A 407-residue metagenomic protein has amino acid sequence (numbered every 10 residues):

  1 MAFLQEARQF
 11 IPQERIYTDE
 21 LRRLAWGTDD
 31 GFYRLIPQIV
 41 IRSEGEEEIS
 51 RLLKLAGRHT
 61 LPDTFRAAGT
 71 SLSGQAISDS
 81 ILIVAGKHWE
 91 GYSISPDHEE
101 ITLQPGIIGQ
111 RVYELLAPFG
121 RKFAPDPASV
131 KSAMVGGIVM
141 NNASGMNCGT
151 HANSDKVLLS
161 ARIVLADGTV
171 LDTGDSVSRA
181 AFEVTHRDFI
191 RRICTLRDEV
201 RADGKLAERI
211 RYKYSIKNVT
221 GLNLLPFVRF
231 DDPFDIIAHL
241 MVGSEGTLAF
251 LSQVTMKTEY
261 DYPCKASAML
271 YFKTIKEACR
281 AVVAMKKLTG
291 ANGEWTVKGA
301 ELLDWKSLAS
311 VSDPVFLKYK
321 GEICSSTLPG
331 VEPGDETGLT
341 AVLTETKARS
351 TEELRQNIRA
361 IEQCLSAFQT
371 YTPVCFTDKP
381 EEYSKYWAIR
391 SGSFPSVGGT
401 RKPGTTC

Functional and structural regions predicted by a protein language model:
M1-R58, A68-E99, A128, H151 (+4 more regions): N-terminal flexible segment immediately upstream of the FAD-binding catalytic core in FAD-dependent oxidoreductases
A7, G31-D63, I81-A128, A143-T195 (+2 more regions): N-terminal glycine-rich flavin-associated loop
E20, F65-G69, A76, P105 (+5 more regions): Glycine-rich, histidine-containing beta strand-loop boundary motifs that form or position
I49-P62, L116-S129, A133, G221-V242 (+1 more regions): Short, hydrophobic/aliphatic alpha-helical segments
P62-R66, G120-P127, V297, F368-V374: Short secondary-structure capping/junction motifs at helix and strand boundaries
S71, P96, M134, L165-A166 (+1 more regions): Short, acidic, Ser/Thr-enriched surface-loop or helix-capping motifs
M134, N141-N142: Glycine-rich anion/phosphate-binding loop at the beta-strand->alpha-helix junction
I138-M140, N147-S154, L158-S391, P395: C-terminal substrate-binding/cap subdomain adjacent to the FAD-binding core in PCMH-type and related FAD-linked
